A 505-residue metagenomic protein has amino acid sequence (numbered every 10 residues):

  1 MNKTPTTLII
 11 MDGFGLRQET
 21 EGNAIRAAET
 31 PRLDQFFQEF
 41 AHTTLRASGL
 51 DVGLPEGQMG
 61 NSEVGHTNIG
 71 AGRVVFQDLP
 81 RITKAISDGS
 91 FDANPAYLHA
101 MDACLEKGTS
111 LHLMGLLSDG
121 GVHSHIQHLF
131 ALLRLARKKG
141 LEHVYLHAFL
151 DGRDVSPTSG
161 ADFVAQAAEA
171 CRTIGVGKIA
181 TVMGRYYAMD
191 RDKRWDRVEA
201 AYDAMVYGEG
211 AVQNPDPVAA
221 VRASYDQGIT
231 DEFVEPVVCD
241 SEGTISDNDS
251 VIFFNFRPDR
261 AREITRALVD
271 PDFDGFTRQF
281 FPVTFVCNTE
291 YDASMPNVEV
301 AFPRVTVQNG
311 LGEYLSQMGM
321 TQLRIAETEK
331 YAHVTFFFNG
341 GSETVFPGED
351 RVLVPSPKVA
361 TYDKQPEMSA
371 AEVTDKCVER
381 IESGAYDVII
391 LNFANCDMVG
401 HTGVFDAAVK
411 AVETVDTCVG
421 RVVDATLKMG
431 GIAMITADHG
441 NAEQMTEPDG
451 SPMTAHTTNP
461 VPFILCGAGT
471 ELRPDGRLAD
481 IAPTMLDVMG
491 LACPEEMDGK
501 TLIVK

Functional and structural regions predicted by a protein language model:
M1-K505: Feature captures the catalytic ectodomains and active-site-proximal regions of enzymes that hydrolyze or transfer
